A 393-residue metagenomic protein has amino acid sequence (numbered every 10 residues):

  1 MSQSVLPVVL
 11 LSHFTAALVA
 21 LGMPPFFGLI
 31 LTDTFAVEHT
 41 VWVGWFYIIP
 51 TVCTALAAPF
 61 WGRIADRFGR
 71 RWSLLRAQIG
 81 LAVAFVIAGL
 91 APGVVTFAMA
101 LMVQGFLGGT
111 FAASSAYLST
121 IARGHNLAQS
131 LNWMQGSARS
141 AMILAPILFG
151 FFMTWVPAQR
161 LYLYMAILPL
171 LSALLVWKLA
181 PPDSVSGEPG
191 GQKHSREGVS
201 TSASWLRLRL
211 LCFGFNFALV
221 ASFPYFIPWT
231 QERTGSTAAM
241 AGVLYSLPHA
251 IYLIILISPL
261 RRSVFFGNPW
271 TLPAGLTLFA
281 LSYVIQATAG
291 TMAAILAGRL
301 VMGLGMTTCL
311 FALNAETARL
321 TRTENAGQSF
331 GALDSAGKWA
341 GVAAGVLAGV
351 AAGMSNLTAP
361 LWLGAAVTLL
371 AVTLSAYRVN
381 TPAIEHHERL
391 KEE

Functional and structural regions predicted by a protein language model:
M1-Q3, P181-G214, E393: Juxtamembrane intracellular "pre-TM" segments in multi-pass secondary transporters
S2-T51, L206-R207, L211, N216-T234 (+1 more regions): Helix-loop boundary and gating motifs at the non-cytosolic
T51-P59, G109, M142-I143, H249-I257 (+1 more regions): Residue-level signature of mid-helix packing/kink "hotspots" within the transmembrane helices of 12-pass Major
L56-P92: Conserved MFS/SLC helix-loop-helix module at the cytosolic interface between two early adjacent transmembrane helices
A57-G69, I255-N268, A352: Helix-to-loop junctions at the C-terminal end of transmembrane segments in multipass secondary transporters
W72-I87, A166, W270-V284: Structural signature of the two symmetry-related core transmembrane helices
L101-A138, E316: Cytoplasmic helix-loop-helix junction between adjacent transmembrane helices in 12-TM secondary transporters
N325-M354: A late C-terminal transmembrane helix in Major Facilitator Superfamily
